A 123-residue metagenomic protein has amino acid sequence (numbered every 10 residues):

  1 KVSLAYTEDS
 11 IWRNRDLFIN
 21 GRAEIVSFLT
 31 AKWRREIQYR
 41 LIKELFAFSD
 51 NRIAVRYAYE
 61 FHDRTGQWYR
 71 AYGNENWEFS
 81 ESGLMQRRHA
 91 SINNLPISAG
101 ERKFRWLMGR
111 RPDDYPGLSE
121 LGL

Functional and structural regions predicted by a protein language model:
K1-D9, R13, W77: Short, well-ordered alpha-helical segments enriched in acidic and aromatic residues
K1-L4, F18, S49-D50, R56: Short, flexible segments with low predicted structural confidence
D9-N20, K32-R35: A short gly/proline-enriched turn/hairpin at secondary-structure junctions
S27-L123: A beta-strand edge to alpha-helix "cap/lid" segment located at domain peripheries
